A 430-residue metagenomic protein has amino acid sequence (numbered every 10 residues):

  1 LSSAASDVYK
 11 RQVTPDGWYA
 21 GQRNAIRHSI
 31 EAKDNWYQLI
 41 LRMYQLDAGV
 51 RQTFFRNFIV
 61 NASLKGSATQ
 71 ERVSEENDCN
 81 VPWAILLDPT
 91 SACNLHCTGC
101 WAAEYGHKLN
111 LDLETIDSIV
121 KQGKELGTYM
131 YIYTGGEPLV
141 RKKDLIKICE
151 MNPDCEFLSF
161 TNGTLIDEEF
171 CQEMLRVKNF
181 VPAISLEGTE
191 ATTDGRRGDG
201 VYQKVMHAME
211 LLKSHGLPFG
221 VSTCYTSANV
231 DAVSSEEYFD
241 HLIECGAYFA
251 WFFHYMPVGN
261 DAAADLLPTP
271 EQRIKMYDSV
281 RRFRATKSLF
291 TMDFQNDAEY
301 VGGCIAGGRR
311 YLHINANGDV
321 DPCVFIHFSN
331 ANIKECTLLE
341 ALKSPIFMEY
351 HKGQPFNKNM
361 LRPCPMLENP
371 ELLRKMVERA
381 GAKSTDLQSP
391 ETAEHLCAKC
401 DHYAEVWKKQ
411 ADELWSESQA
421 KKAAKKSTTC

Functional and structural regions predicted by a protein language model:
A5-Y9: Short, small-residue-biased leader/transition segments that mark boundaries at the very start of proteins
K10-E169, V177: Conserved alpha-helical substructure of the radical SAM core
G17, F325-C430: Flexible mid-to-C-terminal extensions adjoining Fe-S/redox cofactors in radical SAM and related proteins
N61-P82, M292, A298, N332-M348: Short, charged low-complexity linear segments at domain edges
G99, A103-G106, R310, S329 (+2 more regions): Secreted/processed peptides and extracellular or luminal domains of membrane proteins
E104-L109, G195-V201, D265-P268: Short glycine-enriched, charge-decorated loop/helix-capping segments at active-site entrances that position
L113-Y133, R141-F253: Radical SAM/AdoMet-radical enzyme domain recognition
Y255-P322, P363-L372, K425-C430: A C-terminal junction/extension of Radical SAM enzymes
